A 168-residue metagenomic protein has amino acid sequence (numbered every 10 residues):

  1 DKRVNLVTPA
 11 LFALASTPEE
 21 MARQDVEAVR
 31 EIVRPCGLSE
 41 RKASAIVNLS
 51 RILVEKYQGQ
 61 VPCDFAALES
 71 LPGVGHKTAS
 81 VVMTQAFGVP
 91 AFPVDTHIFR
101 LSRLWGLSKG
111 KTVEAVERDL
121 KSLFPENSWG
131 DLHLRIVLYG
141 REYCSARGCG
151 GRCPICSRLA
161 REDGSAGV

Functional and structural regions predicted by a protein language model:
D1-V168: Catalytic cores of DNA base-excision repair glycosylases
